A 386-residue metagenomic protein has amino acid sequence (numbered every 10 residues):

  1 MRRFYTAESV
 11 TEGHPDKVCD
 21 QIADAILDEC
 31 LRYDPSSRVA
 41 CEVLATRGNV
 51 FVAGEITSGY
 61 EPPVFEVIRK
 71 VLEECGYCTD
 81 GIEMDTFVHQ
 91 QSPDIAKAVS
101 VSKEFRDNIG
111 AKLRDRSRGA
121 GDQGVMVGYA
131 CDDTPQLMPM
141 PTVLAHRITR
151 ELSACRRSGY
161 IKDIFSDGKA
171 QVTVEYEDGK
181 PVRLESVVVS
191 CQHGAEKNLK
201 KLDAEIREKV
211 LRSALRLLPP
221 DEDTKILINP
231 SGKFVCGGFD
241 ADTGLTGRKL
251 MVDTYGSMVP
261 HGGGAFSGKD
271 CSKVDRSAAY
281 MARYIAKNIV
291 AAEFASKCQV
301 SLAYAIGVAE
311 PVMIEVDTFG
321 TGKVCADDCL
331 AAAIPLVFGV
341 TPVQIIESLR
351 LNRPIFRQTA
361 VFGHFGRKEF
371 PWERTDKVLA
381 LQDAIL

Functional and structural regions predicted by a protein language model:
M1-A40, A45: N-terminal, positively charged regions that mediate nucleic acid binding
T6, G48, E66, E73 (+3 more regions): Glycine-rich, mobile lid/loop segments that gate access to catalytic sites or pores
E8-V10, H14-C19, R118-T134, V235-V259 (+2 more regions): Conserved phosphate/anionic-ligand binding catalytic regions in large, soluble enzymes, centered on
E12-L31, D133-R150, K269-E293: Alpha-helical support elements that line or immediately flank enzyme active sites and cofactor-binding pockets
S37-C41, G168-V174, T224-I228, F294-A305: A short glycine-rich, hydrophobically flanked beta-strand micro-motif that places a catalytic Asp/Glu for divalent metal
V43, G124-C131, A170-H193, A241-V259 (+2 more regions): Short beta-strand elements
T46, A295-K297, A305-L386: Internal helix-turn-beta structural module
K197-I289, E293: Glycine-rich anion/phosphate-binding loop at the beta-strand->alpha-helix junction
